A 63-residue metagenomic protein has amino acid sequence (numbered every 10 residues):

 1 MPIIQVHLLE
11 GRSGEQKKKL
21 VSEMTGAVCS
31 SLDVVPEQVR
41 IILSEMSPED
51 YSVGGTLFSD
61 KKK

Functional and structural regions predicted by a protein language model:
P2-K63: A domain-level signal for the structural core that forms small-molecule/cofactor-binding pockets and catalytic centers
